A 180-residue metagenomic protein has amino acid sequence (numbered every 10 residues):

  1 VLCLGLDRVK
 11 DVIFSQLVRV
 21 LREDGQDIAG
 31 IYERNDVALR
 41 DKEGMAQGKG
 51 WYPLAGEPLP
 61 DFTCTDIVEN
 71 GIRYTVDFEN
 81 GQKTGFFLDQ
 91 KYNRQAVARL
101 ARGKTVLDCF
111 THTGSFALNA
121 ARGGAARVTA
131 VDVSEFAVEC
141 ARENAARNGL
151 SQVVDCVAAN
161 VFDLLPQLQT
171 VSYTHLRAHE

Functional and structural regions predicted by a protein language model:
I13-F86: Non-catalytic substrate-recognition/targeting regions of SAM-dependent transferases
K104-C109: Conserved class I S-adenosyl-L-methionine
F110-G114: Class I SAM-dependent methyltransferase "Motif I" SAM/SAH-binding loop
S115-G124: Conserved SAM-binding loop of SAM-dependent methyltransferases across substrates and taxa, primarily the Class I
R127-D132: Conserved SAM-binding motif I beta-strand of class I
V138-E139: Short alpha-helix immediately C-terminal to the canonical SAM-binding loop
R142-S172: S-adenosyl-L-methionine
T174-E180: Conserved small/polar residues in nucleotide/adenosyl-binding loops
